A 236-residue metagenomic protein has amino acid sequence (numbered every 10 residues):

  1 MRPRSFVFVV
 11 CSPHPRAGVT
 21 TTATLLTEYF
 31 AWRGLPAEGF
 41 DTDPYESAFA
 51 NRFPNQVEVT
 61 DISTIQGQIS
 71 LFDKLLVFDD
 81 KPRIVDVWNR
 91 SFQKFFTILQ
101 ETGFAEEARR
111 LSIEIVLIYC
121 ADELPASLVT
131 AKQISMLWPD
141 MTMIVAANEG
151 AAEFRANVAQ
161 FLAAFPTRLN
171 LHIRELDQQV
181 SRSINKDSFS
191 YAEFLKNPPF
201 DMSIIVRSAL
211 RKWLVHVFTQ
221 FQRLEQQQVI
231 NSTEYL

Functional and structural regions predicted by a protein language model:
M1-V9, D73: Extreme N-terminal, non-catalytic leader segments that precede Walker-type/kinase nucleotide-binding cores
V9-L26: Glycine-rich phosphate-binding P-loop
R33-A48: Short beta-strand-centered segment that lines the nucleotide-binding/catalytic pocket of NTP-utilizing
Y45-D61: P-loop NTPase switch/communication element
D79-I84, E114-V116: Loop/turn-to-beta-strand initiation segments
K81-L99: Switch II (G3) loop of P-loop NTPases
F96-E123: Inter-motif core of Ras-like GTPase G domains
E149-V217: Beta-strand-loop-alpha "switch" segments that mediate conformational coupling across diverse proteins
